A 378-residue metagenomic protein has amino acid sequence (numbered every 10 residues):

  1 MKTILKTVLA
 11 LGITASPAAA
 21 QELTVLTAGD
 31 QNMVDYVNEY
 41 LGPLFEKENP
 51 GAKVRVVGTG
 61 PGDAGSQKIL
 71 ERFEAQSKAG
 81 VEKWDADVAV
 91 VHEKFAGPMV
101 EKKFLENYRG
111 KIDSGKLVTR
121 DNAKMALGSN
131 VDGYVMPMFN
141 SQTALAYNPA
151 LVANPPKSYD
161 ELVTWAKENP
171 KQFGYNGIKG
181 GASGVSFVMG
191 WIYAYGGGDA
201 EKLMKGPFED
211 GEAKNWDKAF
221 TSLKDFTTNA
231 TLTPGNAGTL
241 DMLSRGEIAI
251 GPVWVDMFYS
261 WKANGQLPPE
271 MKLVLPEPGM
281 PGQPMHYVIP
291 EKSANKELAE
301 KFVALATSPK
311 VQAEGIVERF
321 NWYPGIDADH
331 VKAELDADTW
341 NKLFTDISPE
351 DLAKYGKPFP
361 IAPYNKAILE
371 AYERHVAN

Functional and structural regions predicted by a protein language model:
M1-A20: Gram-negative bacterial Sec-dependent N-terminal signal peptides
Q21-E93: Early extracytoplasmic/lumenal segment of secretory-pathway proteins
L26-D30, N130-M138, Y147-A150, N154 (+5 more regions): Short beta-strand->loop
K78-V88, E106-A144: A structural signal for short loop-to-beta-strand junctions that line the ligand-binding cleft of periplasmic/secreted
V100-Y108, S129-D132, W261-L275: Ligand-binding "clamshell"
M189, Y193-E270: Ligand-binding pocket segment of bilobal, Venus flytrap-like solute-binding proteins
M280-P281, M285, I289-L352: Mature extracytoplasmic/periplasmic domains
T345-N378: Conserved C-terminal helix/tail region of periplasmic/extracytoplasmic solute-binding proteins
